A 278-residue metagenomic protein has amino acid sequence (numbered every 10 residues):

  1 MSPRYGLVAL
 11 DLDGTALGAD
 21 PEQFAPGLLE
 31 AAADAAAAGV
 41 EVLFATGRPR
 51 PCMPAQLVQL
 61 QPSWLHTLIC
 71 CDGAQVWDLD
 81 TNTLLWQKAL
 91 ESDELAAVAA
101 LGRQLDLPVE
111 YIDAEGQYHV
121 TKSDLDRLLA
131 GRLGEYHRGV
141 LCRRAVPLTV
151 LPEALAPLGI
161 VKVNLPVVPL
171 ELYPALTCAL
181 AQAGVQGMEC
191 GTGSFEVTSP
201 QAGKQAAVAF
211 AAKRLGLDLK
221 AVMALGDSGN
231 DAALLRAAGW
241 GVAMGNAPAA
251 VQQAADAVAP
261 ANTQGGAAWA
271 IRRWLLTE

Functional and structural regions predicted by a protein language model:
M1-L12, G27-A33, A37: Non-catalytic pre-domain segments flanking phosphatase-related domains
S2-L7, A25, F195-E278: Mg2+-dependent phosphoryl-transfer enzymes with acidic/Ser/Thr/Gly-rich catalytic loops
Q23-A130: Active-site phosphate-binding/coordination module
E41, P108, Q186, W240-G241 (+1 more regions): Residue-level detector of anion-binding/catalytic polar loops
M53-L57, L176, V251, A267: Hydrophobic packing residues within well-ordered alpha-helices of enzyme cores
S63-W64, D72, D80, A181-A183 (+2 more regions): Short, structured coil segments at secondary-structure junctions
P108, I112-L225, G229: Conserved acidic, metal-coordinating active-site core of Asp-based, Mg2+-dependent phosphoryl-transfer enzymes
